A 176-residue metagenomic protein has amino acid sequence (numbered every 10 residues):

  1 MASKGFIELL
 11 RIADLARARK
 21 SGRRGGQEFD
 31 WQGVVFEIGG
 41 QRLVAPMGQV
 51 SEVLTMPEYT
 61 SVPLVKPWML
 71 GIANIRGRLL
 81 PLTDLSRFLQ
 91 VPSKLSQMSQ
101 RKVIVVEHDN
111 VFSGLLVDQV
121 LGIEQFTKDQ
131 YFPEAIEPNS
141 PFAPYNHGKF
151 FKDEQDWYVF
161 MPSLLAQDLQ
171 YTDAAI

Functional and structural regions predicted by a protein language model:
M1-I176: An acidic, low-aromatic, low-complexity terminal/linker signal
